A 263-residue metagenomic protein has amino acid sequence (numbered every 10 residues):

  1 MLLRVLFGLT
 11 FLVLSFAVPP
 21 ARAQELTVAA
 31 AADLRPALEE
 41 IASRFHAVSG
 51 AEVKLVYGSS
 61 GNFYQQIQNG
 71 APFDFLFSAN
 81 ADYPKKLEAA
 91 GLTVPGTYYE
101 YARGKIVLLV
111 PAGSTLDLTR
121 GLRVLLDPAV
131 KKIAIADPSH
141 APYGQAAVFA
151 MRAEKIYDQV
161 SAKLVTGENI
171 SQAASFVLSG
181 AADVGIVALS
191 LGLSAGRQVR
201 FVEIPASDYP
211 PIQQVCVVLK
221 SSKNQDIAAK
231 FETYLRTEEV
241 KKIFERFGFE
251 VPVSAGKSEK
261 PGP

Functional and structural regions predicted by a protein language model:
R4-A17: Bacterial N-terminal signal peptides
V18-R22: Signal peptide processing junction and immediate N-terminal pro/mature segment of secreted/exported proteins
A23-Y57, G61, Q65-A71, S78-A81 (+3 more regions): Exported/periplasmic ABC-transporter solute-binding proteins
